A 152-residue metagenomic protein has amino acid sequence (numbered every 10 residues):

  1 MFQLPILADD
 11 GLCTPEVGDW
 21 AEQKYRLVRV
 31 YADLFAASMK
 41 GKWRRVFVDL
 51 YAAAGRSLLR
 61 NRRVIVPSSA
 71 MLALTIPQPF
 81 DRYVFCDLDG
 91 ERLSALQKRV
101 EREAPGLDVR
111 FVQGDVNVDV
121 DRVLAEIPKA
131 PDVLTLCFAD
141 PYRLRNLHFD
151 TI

Functional and structural regions predicted by a protein language model:
M1-K24: Basic, amphipathic N-terminal segments that precede the first structured/catalytic domain
A8-G11, R99, L124-E126: A broad, low-specificity signal for short, low-complexity segments enriched in glycine/proline and polar/charged
A21-R122: SAM cofactor-binding core of SAM-dependent methyltransferases, primarily the Rossmann-like beta-alpha-beta module
R110-I152: Active-site segment flanking the S-adenosylmethionine/decSAM binding pocket in AdoMet-dependent transferases
